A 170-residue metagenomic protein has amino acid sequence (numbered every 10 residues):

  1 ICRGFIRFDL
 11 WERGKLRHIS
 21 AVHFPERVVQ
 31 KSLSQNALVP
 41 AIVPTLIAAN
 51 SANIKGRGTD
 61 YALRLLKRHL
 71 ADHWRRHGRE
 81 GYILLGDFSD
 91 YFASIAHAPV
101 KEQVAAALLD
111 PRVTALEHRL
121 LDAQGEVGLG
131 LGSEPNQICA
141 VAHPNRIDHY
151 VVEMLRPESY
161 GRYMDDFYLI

Functional and structural regions predicted by a protein language model:
I1-C2: Amphipathic alpha-helical blocks
I6-D9: Non-catalytic beta-strand/loop surface segments
K15-I47, E126-M154: Conserved pre-motif C helix in the palm subdomain of viral-like polymerases
F24-P25, V29, G58, L109 (+1 more regions): Generic detector of ordered secondary-structure context
S34-G86, D90-A93: Active-site-proximal segment of RNA-dependent polymerases
H69-I170: Conserved polymerase palm-domain catalytic core
